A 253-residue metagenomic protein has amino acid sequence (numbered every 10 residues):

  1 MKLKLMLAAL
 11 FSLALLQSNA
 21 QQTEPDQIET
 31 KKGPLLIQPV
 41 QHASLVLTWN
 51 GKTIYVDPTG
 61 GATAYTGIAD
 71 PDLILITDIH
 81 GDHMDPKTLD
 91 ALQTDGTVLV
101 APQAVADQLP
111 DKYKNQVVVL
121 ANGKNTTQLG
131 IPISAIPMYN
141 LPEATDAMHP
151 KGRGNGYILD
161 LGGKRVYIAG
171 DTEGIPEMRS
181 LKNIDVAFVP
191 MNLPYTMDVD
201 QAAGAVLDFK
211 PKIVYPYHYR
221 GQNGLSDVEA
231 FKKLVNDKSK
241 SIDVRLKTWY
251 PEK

Functional and structural regions predicted by a protein language model:
M1-Q22: Bacterial Sec-dependent N-terminal signal peptides
Q21-A69, V119-K182, T248-K253: Core dinuclear metal-dependent hydrolase active-site scaffold
P39, Y55-D57, L75, V98-A101 (+4 more regions): Structural recognition of the beta-strand scaffold that forms the well-ordered cores of secreted hydrolase catalytic
L47, D78, D85, I133 (+3 more regions): Divalent metal-coordination and catalytic microenvironments
G60-Q108, K182-F188, K210: Active-site metal-binding motif and surrounding structural segment of the metallo-beta-lactamase
A62-A64, G81-M84, V105-L109, K124-T127 (+5 more regions): Active-site environment of divalent metal-dependent phosphoester hydrolases
Y113-L129, L207, K212-K253: Binuclear metal-ion centers of metallo-dependent hydrolases, dominated by the metallo-beta-lactamase
I184-V189, T196-Y219: Proline-aspartate-enriched helix->loop->beta-strand connector
